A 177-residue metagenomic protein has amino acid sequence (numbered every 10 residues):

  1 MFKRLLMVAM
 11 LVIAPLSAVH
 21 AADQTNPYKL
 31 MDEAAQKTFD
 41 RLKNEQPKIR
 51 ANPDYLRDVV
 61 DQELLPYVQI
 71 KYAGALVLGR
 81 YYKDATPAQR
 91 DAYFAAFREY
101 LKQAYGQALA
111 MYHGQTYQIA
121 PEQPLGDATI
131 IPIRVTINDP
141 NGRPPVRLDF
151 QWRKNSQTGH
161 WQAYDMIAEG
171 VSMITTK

Functional and structural regions predicted by a protein language model:
M1-M7: Bacterial N-terminal signal peptides that target proteins for export
V8-P15: Bacterial N-terminal signal peptides
L16-D23: Sec/Tat signal peptide C-region and signal peptidase I cleavage site
Q24-Y105: Early exported N-terminus immediately downstream of N-terminal targeting peptides
K43, G106-A110, M166: Charged/polar positions within long, soluble alpha-helices
Y82, E99-Y100, P124, N138-P140 (+2 more regions): Solvent-exposed loop/turn segments at secondary-structure junctions within structured extracellular/periplasmic domains
Q103-V146: Surface-exposed, charged secondary-structure patches
P145-T176: Short beta-strand edge/turn micro-motifs at domain boundaries
